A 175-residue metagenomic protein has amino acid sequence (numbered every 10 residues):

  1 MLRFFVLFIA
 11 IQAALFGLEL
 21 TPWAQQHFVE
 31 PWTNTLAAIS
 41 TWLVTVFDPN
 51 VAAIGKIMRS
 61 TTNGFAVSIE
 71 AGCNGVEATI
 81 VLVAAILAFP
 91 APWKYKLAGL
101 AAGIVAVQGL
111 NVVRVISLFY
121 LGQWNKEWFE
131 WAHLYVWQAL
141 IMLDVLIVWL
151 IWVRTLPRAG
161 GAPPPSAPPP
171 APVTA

Functional and structural regions predicted by a protein language model:
M1-A175: Hydrophobic N-terminal alpha-helices or hydrophobic patches in metabolic proteins across all domains of life
